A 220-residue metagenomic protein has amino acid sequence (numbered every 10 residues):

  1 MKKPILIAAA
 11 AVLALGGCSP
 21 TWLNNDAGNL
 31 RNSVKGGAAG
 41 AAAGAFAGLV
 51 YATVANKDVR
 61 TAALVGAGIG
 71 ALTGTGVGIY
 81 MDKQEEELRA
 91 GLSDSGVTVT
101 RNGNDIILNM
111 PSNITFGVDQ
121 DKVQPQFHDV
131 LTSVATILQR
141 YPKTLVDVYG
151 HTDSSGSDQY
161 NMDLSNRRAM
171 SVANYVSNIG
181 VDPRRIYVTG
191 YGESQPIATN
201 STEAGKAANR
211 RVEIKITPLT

Functional and structural regions predicted by a protein language model:
K2-A8: Sec-dependent signal peptide recognition, specifically the positively charged N-region followed immediately by
A14-G17: C-terminal motif of bacterial Sec signal peptides marking the signal peptidase cleavage site
T21-E87: Short, low-complexity, glycine-enriched hydrophobic/amphipathic alpha-helices that associate with lipid bilayers
A42, F46, Q84, L88 (+5 more regions): Stable alpha-helical elements in mature extracytoplasmic
G74-G78, T115-V123, D158-N161: Second-shell loop/turn segments in exported
M81-I107, N113: Amphipathic, membrane-active segments
G91, T115-G150, S177, A207-N209 (+1 more regions): Periplasmic peptidoglycan-binding/anchoring modules of Gram-negative envelope and division proteins
H151-L219: Periplasmic OmpA-like peptidoglycan-binding domain that tethers envelope proteins to the cell wall
